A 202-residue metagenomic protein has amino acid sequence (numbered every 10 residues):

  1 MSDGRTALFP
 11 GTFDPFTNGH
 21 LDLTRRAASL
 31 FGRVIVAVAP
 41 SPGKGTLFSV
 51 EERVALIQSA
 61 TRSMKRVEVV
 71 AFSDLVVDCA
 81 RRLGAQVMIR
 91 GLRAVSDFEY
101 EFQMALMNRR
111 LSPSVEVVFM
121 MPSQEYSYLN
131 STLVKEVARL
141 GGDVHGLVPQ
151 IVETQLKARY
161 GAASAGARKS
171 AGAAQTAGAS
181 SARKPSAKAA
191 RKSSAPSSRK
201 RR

Functional and structural regions predicted by a protein language model:
M1-R202: Nucleotidyltransferase catalytic core that binds NTPs
